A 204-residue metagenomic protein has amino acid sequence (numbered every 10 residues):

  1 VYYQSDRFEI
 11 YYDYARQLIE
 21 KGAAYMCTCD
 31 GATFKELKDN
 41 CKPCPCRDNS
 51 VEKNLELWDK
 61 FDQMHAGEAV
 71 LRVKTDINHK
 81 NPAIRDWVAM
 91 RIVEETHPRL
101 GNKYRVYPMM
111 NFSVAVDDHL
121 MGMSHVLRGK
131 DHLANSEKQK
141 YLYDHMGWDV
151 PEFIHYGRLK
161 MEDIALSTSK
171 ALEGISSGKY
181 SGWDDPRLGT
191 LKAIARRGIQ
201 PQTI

Functional and structural regions predicted by a protein language model:
Y3-Q4, I10, Y14-A171, K179 (+1 more regions): Active-site cores that bind ATP or allylic diphosphates and position pyrophosphate for catalysis
G174: Active-site-adjacent "subsite" loops/lids of carbohydrate-active enzymes
D184-T203: Extended, domain-scale alpha-helical bundle/helix-rich regions
